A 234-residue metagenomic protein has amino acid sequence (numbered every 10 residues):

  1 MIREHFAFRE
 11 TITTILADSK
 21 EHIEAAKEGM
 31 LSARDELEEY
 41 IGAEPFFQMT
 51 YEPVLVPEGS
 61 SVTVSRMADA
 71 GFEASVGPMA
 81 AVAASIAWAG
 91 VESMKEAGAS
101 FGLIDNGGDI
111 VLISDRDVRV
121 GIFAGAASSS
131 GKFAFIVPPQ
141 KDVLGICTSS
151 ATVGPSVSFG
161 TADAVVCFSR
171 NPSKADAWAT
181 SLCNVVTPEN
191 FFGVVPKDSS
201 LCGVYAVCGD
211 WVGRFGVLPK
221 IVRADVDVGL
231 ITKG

Functional and structural regions predicted by a protein language model:
I2-F6, D210: Active-site loop/lid in soluble adenylation, ligation, and acyl-transfer enzymes
H5-A68: N-terminal low-complexity or amphipathic/hydrophobic leaders
A7, F159-T161, K197-S200: A structural signal for short secondary-structure junctions
T13-I15, D109-I113, V204-A206, G213: Short beta-strand scaffold segments in enzyme catalytic cores
A33, Y40, S93, S181-V185: Conserved short hydrophobic interaction patches
Y40-V54, S100-F101, P188-F215: Flexible, glycine/charged-enriched surface loops at secondary-structure junctions
R66-V76, A80-G90, A99, L103-F191 (+1 more regions): Conserved mixed alpha/beta catalytic, RNA-binding, or beta-rich assembly cores of soluble enzyme, regulatory
G90-M94, V195-P196: Hydrophobic C-terminal alpha-helix "anchor/cap" residues
